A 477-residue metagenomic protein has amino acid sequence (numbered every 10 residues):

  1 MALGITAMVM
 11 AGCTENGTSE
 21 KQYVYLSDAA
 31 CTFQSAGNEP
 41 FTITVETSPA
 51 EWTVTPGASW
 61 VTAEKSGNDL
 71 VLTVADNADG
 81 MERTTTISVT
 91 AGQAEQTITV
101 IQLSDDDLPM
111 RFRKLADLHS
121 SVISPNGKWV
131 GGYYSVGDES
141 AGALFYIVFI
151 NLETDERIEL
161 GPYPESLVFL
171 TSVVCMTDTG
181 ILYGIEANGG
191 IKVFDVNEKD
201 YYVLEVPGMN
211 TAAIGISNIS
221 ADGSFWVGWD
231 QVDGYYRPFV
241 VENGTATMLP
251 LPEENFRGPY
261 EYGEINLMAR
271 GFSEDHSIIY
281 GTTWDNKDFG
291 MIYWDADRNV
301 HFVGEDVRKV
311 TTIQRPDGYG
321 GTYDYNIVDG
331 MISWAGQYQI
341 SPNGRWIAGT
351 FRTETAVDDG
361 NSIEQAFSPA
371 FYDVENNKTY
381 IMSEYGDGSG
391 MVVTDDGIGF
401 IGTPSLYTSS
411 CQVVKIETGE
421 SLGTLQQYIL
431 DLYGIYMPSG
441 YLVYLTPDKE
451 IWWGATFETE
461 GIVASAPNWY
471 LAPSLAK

Functional and structural regions predicted by a protein language model:
G4-T32, G92-A116: Bacterial Sec-dependent N-terminal signal peptides
C13-E15, V45, I87: Terminal processing/anchoring signals of secreted or surface-associated proteins and related intramolecular
Y23, A30, T42-V71: Surface-exposed binding patches on compact interaction domains or structured appendages
A36-T42: Short coil/turn motif common to extracellular beta-sandwich-like domains
A75-G80: Short, surface-exposed loop/turn segments at beta-strand-coil junctions that are enriched for proline with nearby
M81-Q93: A short beta-strand micro-motif common to beta-rich folds, especially ectodomain repeats
D106-K477: Conserved "turn/edge" positions that cap or connect secondary-structure elements within repeat/scaffolded domains
